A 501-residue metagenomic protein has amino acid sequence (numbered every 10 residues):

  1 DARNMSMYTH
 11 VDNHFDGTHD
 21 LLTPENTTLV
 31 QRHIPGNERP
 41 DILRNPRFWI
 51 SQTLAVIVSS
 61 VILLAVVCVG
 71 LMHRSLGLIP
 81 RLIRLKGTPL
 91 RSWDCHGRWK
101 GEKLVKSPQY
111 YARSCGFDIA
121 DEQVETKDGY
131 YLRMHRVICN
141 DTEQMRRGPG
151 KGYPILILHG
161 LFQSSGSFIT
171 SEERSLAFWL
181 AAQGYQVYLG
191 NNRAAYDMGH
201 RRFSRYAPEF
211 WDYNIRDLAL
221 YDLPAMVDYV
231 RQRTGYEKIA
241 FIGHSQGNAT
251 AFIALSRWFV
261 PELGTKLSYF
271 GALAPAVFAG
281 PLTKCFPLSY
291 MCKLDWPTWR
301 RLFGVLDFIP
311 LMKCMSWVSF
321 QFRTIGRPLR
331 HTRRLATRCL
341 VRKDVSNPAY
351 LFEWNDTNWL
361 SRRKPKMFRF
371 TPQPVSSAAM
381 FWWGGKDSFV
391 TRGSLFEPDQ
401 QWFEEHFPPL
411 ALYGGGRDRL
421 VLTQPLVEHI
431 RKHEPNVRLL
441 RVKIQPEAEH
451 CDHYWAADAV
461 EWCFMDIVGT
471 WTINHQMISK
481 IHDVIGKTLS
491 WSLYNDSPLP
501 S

Functional and structural regions predicted by a protein language model:
Y8-T88, Q232-E237, Q246-S394: Alpha/beta-hydrolase-fold enzymes
L71-E125, H135-I138: An N-terminal hydrophobic leader/cap segment in hydrolases
T126, Y131-R205: Short, surface-exposed "cap/lid" segments of acyl-processing enzymes
H159-G160, I239-N248, G415: Conserved alpha/beta-hydrolase "nucleophile elbow" surrounding the catalytic nucleophile
E209-Q232: Alpha/beta-hydrolase active-site loop
H406, A411-G414, D418: Short beta-strand/loop motif that positions the catalytic acidic residue of the alpha/beta-hydrolase fold
R419-P425: Conserved alpha/beta-hydrolase "acid-adjacent" motif
E447-E461: Catalytic histidine-centered segment of alpha/beta-hydrolase-like enzymes
